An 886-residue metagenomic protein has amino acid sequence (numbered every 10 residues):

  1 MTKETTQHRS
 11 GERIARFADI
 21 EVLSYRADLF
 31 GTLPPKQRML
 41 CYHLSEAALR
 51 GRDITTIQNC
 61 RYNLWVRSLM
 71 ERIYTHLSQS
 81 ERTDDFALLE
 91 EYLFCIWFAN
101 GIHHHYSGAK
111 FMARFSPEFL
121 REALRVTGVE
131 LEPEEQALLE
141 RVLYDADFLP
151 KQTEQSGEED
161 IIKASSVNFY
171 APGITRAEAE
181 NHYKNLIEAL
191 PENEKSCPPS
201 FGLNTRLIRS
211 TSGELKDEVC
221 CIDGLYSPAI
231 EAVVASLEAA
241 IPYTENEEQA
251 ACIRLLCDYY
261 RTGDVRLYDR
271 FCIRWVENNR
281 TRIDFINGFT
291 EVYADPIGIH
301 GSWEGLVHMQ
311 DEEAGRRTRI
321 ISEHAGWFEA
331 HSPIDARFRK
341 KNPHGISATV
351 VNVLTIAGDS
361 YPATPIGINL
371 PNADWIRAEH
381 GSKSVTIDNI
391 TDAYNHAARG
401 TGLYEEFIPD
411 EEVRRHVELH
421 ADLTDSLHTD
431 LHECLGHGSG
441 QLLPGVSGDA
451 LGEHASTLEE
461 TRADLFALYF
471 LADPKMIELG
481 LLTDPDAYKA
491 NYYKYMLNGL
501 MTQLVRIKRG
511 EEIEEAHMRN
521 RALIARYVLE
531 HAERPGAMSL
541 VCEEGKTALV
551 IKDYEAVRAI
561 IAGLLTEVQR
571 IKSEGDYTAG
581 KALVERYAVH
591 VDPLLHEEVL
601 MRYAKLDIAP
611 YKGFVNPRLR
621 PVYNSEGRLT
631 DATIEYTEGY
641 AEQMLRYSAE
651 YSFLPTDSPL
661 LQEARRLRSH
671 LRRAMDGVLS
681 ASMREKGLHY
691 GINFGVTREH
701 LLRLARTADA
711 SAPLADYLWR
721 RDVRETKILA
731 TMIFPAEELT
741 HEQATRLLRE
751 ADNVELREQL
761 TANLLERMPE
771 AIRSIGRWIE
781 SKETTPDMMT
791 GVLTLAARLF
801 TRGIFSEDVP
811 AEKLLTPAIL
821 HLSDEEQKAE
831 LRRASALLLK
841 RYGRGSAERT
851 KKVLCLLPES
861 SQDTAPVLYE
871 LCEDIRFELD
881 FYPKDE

Functional and structural regions predicted by a protein language model:
E4-R72: N-terminal-proximal low-complexity accessory segments that begin disordered and transition into the first
R26, T55, R61, L468-I571: Long, well-structured alpha-helical subdomains associated with metal-dependent extracellular/ecto-lumenal hydrolases
P34, N246, S456-D473, A730: An active-site-proximal "capping" alpha-helix that borders the catalytic cofactor pocket
E90-F94, F98-R209, K216-V413, A421: Contiguous, non-catalytic segments that form substrate-binding/exosite surfaces or channel walls
C434-S447, F470, P474: Catalytic Zn2+-binding segment of zinc metalloproteases
G440-T461: Post-HEXXH active-site segment of zinc metalloproteases
V557-S658: Extended, compositionally biased alpha-helical segments that mediate assembly or anchoring
D657-E886: Alpha-helical scaffold domains
